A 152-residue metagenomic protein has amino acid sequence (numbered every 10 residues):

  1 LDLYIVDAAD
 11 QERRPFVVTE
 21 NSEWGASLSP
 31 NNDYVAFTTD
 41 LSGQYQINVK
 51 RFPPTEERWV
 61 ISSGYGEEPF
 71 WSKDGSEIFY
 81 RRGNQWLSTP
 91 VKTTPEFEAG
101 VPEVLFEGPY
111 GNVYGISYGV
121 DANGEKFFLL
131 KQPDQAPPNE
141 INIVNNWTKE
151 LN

Functional and structural regions predicted by a protein language model:
L1-P15, D33-Y34, T38-V60, D74-E77 (+2 more regions): Beta-propeller blade-edge and WD-like acidic-aromatic loop motif
F16-T38, W59-F79, Y110-K126: Conserved beta-propeller blade repeats
